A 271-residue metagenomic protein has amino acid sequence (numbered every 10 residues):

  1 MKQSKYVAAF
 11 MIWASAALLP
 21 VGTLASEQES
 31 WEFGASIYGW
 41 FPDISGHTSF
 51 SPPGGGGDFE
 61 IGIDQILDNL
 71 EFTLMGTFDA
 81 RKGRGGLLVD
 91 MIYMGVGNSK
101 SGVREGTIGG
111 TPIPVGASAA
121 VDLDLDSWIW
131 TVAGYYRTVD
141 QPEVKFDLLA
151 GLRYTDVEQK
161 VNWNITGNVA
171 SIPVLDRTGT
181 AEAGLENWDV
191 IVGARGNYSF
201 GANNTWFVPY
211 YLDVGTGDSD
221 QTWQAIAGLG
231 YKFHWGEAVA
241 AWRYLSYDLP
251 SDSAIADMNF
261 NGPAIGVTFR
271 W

Functional and structural regions predicted by a protein language model:
M1-S30: Cleavable N-terminal export/targeting peptides
G22-W31, V139-K145, F200-W206, W235: Short loop/turn motifs that connect adjacent beta-strands in outer-membrane beta-barrel proteins
L24-M94, G201: Short glycine/proline- and aromatic-enriched beta-strand/turn motifs that initiate or cap beta-hairpins
E29-W31, L70-L74, D126-W130, V144 (+4 more regions): Residues that define the transmembrane beta-barrel architecture of outer-membrane proteins
A35-I37, G76-K82, V132-Y136, A150-L152 (+4 more regions): Residues on the lipid-exposed face of transmembrane beta-strands in outer-membrane beta-barrel proteins
G39-D43, I63, K82-R84, M91-G97 (+8 more regions): Transmembrane beta-strands of outer-membrane beta-barrel pores
D43-E71, Y93-W128, T155-N187, G217 (+1 more regions): Extracellular/periplasm-exposed beta-strand and loop segments of Gram-negative cell-envelope proteins, dominated by
A225-W271: Predominantly the C-terminal beta-signal and adjacent terminal strand-loop region of outer-membrane beta-barrel
